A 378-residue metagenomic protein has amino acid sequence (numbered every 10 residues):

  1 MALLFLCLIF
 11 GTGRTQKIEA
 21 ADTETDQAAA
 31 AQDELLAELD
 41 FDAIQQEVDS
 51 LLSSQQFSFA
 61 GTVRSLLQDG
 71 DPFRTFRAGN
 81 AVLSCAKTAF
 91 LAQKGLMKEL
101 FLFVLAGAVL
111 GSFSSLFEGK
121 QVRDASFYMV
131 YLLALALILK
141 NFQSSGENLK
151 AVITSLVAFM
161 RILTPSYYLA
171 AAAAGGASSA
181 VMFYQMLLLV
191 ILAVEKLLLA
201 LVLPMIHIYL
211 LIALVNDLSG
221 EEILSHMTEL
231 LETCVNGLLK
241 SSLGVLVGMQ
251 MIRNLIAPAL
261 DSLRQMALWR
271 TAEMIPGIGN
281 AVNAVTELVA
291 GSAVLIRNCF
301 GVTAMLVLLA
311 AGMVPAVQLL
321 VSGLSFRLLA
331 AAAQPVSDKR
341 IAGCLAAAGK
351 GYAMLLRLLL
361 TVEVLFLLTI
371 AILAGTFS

Functional and structural regions predicted by a protein language model:
L4, L8-V104, A108-F127, N141-L156 (+8 more regions): Gly/Ser-rich, low-complexity
S115-K120, T154, S219-V235, A333-A342: Membrane interface segments of multi-pass transport proteins and intramembrane proteases
A125-L135, L156-P165, A193-L199, L230-G244 (+3 more regions): Small-residue-enriched core segments of transmembrane alpha-helices in multipass membrane transport and channel
M129-N141, M160-A177, L197-M205, Y209 (+1 more regions): Mid-bilayer segments of alpha-helical transmembrane spans in multi-pass integral membrane proteins that mediate
F183-L306: Generic multipass alpha-helical transmembrane bundles of integral membrane proteins
N298-K339: Helical hairpin unit composed of two closely spaced alpha helices linked by a short loop
V336-L356: Interfacial loop-to-transmembrane junctions
